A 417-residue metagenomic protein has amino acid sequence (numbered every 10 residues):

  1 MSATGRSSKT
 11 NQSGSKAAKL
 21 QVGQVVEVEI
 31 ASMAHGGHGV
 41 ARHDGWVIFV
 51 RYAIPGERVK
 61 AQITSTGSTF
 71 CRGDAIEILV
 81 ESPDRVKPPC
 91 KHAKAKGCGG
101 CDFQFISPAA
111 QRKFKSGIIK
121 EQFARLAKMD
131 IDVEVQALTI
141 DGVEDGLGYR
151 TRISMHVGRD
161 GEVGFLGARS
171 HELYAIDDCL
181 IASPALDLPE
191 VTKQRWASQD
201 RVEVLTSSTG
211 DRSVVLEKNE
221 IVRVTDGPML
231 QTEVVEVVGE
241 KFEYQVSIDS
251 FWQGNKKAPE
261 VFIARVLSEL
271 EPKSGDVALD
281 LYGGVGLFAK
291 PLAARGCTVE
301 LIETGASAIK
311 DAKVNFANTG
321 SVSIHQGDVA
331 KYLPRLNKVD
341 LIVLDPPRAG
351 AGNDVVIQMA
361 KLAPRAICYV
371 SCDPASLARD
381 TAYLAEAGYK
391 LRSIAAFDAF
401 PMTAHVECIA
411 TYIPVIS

Functional and structural regions predicted by a protein language model:
S2-L344, A349-I357, A363: Accessory RNA-recognition modules of RNA-modification enzymes
S68, P374-S376, I416: Conserved nucleotide-binding/hydrolysis micro-motifs of P-loop NTPases
G320-I324, Y389-L391, Y412-I416: Short, structured secondary-structure boundary patches
H325-V406: S-adenosylmethionine
T403-S417: Core SAM-dependent methyltransferase catalytic element
